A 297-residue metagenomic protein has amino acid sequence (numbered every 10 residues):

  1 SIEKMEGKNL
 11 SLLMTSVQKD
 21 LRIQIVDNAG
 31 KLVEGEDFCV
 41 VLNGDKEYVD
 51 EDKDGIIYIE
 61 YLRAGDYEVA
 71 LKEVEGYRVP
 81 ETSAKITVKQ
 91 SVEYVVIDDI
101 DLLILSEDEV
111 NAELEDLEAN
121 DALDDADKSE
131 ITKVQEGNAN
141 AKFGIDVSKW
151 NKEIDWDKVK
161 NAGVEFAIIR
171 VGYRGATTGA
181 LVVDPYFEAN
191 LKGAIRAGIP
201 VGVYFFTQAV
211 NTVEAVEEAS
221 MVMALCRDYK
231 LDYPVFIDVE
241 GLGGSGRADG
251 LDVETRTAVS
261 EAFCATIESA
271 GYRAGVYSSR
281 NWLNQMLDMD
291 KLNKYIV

Functional and structural regions predicted by a protein language model:
S1-V17, V74-L103: Structured interaction patches on ligand/partner-binding surfaces of diverse proteins
M14, K19-D27, L102, A112: A short, amphipathic beta-strand motif
N28-D45, D52: Short, ordered, surface-exposed loop/turn motifs in non-cytosolic proteins
D54-E68, V74-E75: Short Pro-Gly-centered beta-turn/loop motif in secreted/extracellular proteins
I104-R174: Boundary/entry segment of secreted carbohydrate-active catalytic domains
G137, I154-G163, Y186-I199, V222-L231: Acidic (Asp/Glu)-rich catalytic clusters
I145, V159, A194, I237 (+1 more regions): Conserved, mostly hydrophobic/aromatic
S220, L225-V235, V239-V297: Surface-exposed substrate-engagement region within the catalytic domains of secreted or surface-exposed extracellular
